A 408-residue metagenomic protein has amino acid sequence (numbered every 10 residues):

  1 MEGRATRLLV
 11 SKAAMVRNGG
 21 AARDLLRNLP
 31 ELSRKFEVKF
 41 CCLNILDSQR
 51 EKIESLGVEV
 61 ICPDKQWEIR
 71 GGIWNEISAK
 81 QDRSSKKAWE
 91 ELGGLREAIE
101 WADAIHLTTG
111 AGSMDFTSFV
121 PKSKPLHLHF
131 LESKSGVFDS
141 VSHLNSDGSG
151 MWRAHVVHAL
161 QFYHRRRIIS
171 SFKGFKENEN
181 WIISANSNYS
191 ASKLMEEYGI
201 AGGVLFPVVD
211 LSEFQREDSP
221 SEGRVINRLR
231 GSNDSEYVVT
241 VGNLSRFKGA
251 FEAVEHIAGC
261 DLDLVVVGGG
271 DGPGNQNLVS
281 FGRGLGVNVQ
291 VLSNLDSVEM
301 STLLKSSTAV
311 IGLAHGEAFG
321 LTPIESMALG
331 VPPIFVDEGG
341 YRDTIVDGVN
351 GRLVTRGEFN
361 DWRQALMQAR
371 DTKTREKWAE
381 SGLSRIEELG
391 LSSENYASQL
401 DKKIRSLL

Functional and structural regions predicted by a protein language model:
A22-R27, E236, N243-G259, P273-Q276: A conserved mid-protein helix/loop that constitutes part of the nucleotide-sugar donor-binding site
C42-D47, V241, D263-L278, S293: Glycosyltransferase donor-sugar binding loop
K87-W89, G357, D361, K373-R405: A charged, aromatic-enriched C-terminal amphipathic alpha-helix characteristic of glycosyltransferases across folds
R96-I99, K134, N145-I183, A191-S192: Membrane-proximal helix-turn-helix segments that form the acceptor-binding/catalytic region of lipid-linked
Q276-V298: Nucleotide-activated donor-binding/catalytic signature segment of Leloir-type glycosyltransferases, i.e., the conserved
H315: Aromatic "clamp/platform" in nucleotide-sugar-dependent glycosyltransferases that forms part of the donor/acceptor
P332-F335: Short hydrophobic beta-strand element within catalytic cores of glycosyltransferases and related nucleotide-activated
D347-G348, R352-F359, L366-K373: Conserved acidic donor-binding segment of nucleotide-sugar-dependent glycosyltransferases
